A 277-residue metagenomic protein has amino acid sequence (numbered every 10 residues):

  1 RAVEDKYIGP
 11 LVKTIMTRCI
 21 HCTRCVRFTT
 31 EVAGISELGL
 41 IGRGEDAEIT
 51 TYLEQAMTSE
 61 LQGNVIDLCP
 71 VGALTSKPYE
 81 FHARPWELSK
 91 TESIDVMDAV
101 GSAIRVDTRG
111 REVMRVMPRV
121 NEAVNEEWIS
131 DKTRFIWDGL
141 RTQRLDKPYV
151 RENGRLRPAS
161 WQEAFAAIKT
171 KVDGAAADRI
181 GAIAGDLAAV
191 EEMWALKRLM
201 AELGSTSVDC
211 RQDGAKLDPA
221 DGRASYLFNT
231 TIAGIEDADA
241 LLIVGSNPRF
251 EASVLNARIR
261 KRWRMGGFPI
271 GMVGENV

Functional and structural regions predicted by a protein language model:
R1-I8, R43, L140-V150: Residues forming anionic-ligand binding surfaces in small-molecule and nucleic-acid pockets of primarily soluble enzymes
R1-K6, S36-I49, A215-L217: Short, conserved phosphate-binding/catalytic loop or strand-edge motifs used in phosphoryl-/nucleotidyl-transfer
V3-E4, G9-T14, P85-E87: Membrane-interfacial loop-to-helix junctions in multi-pass inner-membrane proteins
P10, E45-A47, A240: Short amphipathic alpha-helical segments
P10-V12, I49-T51, G181: A short, structure-level motif marking secondary-structure boundaries and short turns
I15-M16, H21-C22, V26-R27, E31-A33 (+4 more regions): Catalytic alpha/large subunits of respiratory electron-transfer oxidoreductases, centered on bis-MGD molybdoenzymes
A47-L61: Aromatic/His-enriched, Gly/Pro-containing loop or helix-boundary segments that lie immediately adjacent to catalytic
